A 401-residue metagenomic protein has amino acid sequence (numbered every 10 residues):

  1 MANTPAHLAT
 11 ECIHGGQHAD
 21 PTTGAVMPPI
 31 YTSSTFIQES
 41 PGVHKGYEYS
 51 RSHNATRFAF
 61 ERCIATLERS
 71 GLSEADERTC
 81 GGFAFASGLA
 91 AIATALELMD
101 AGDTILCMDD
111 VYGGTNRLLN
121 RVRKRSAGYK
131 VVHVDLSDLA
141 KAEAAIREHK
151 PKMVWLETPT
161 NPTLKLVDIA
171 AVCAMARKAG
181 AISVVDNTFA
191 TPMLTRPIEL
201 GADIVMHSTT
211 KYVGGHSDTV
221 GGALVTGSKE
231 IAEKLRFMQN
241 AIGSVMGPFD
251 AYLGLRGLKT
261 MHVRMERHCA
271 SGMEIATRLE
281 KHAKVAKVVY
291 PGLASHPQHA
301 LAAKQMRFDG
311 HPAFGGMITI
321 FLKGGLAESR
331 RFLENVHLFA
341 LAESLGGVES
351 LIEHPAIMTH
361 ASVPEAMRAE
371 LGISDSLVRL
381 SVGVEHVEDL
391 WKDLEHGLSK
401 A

Functional and structural regions predicted by a protein language model:
M1-T56, F60-C63: N-terminal "arm"/small-domain region of PLP-dependent enzymes with the aminotransferase-like
A2, H14, L67, G71-K284 (+1 more regions): Conserved PLP-enzyme active-site core in the AAT-like
C12-A19, H207, M238, G272-I275 (+2 more regions): Glycine-rich, charged/polar anion/phosphate-binding loops that engage phosphate groups from diverse ligands
T35-I37, P41, T226-I231, L258 (+1 more regions): Short loop segments at secondary-structure junctions
K45, V220, G254, K259 (+2 more regions): Short amphipathic alpha-helical segments
G71-A75, R121, A127, R147 (+3 more regions): PLP-dependent enzyme catalytic core of the Aspartate aminotransferase-like
A95, K234-L235, E328-F332, L390-L394: Hydrophobic side chains in well-ordered alpha-helices
K284-V378, V382: Conserved C-terminal alpha-helix-loop-beta "cap" of PLP-dependent enzymes that closes/shapes the active-site mouth
